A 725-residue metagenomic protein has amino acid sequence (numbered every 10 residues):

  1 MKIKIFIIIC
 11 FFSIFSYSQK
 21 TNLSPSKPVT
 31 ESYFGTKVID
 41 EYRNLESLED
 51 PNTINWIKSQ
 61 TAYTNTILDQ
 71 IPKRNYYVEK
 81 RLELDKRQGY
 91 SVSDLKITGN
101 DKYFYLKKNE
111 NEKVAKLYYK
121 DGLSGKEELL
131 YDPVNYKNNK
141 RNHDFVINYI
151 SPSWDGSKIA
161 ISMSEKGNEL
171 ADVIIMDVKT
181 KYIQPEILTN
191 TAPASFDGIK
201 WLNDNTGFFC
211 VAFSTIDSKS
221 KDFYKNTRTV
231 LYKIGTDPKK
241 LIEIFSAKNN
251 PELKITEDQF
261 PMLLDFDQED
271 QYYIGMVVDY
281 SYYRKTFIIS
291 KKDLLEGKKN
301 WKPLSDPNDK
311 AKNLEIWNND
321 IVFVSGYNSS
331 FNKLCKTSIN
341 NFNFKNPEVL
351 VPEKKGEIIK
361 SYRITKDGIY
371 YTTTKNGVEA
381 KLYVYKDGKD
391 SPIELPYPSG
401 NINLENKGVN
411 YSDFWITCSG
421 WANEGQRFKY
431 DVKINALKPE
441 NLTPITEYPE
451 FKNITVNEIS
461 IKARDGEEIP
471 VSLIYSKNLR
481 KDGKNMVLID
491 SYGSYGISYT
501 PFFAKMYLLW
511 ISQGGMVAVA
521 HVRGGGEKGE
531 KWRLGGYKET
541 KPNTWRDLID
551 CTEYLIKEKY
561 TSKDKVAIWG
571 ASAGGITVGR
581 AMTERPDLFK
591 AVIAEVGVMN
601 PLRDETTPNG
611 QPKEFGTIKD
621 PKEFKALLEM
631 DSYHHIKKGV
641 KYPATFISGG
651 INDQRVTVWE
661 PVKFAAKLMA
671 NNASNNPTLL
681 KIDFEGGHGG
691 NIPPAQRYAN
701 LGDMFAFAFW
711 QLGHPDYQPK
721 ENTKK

Functional and structural regions predicted by a protein language model:
M1-I5: Positively charged n-region of N-terminal signal peptides that target proteins for export
I7-F11, S16-N403, K407-D413, S419-G425 (+6 more regions): Beta-propeller folds
K108, G326, S419, D490-S494 (+2 more regions): Glycine-rich His-Gly loop
N135-I150, M163-G167, Y182-T189, Y430-A436 (+6 more regions): Cap/lid segment of the alpha/beta-hydrolase catalytic domain
N139-N142, S246, L253-T256, K452-N453 (+2 more regions): Surface-exposed acidic, glycine/proline-enriched linker/cap segments that occur as 15-30-residue helix-coil
D270-Q271, Y283-T286, A311, N318-N319 (+19 more regions): Active-site lining segments that contact anionic ligands and/or coordinate catalytic metals
K366, K386-D387, S391-I393, V409-W415 (+8 more regions): Extracellular/periplasmic ectodomains of large secreted or surface enzymes and adhesion receptors
V519-K725: Active-site-proximal cap/loop segments of hydrolase catalytic domains
